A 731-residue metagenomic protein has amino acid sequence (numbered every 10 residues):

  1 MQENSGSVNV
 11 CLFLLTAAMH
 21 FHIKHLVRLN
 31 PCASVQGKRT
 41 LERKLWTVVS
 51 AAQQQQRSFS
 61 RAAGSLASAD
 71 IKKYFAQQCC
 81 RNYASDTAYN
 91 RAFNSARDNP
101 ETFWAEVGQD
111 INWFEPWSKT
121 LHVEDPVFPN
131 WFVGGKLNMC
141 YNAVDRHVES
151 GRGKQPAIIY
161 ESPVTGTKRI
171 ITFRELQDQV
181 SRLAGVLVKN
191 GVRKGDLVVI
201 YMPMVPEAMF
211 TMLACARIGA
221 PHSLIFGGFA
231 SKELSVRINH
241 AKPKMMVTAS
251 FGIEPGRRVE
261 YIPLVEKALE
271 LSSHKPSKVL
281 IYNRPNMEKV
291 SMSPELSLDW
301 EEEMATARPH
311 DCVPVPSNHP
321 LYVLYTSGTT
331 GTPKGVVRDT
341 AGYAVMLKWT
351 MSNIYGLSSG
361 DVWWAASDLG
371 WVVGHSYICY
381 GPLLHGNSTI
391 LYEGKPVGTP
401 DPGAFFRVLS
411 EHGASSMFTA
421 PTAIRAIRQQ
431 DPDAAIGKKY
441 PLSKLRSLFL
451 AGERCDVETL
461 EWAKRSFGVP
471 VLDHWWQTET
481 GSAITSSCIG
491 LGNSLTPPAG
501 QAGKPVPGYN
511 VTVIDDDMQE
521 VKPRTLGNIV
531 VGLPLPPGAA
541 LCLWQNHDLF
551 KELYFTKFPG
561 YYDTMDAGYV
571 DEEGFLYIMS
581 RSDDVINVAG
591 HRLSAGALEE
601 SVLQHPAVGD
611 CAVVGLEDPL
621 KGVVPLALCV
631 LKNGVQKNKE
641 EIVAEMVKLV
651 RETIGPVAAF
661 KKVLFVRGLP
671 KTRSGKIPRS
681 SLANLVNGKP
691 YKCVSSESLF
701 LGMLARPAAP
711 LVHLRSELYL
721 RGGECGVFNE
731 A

Functional and structural regions predicted by a protein language model:
A18-W46, A52, A63-G64, L213 (+3 more regions): Structural core segment of the AMP-binding/adenylate-forming
H20-K24, R28-I171, E175-D178, R182-G185 (+4 more regions): N-lobe entry segment of adenylate-forming
C140-Y141, K154, I158-L213, A230-S235 (+2 more regions): Conserved AMP-binding/adenylate-forming core of the ANL superfamily
K154-P156, V279-M287, S291-Y325, T332 (+4 more regions): Conserved pre-ATP/AMP-binding loop-to-beta segment of ANL
I225-F251, V265, S410, M417 (+10 more regions): AMP-binding/adenylate-forming catalytic core of the ANL superfamily
K278, I586, A612-D618, L626-V630 (+1 more regions): Conserved C-terminal "lid"/linker of ANL adenylate-forming enzymes
M304, N387, A414-T419, R428-T496 (+2 more regions): Gly/Ser/Thr-rich phosphate-binding loop
G342-V362, G370-S416, Q429-A435: Conserved AMP-binding/adenylation subdomain of ANL enzymes
